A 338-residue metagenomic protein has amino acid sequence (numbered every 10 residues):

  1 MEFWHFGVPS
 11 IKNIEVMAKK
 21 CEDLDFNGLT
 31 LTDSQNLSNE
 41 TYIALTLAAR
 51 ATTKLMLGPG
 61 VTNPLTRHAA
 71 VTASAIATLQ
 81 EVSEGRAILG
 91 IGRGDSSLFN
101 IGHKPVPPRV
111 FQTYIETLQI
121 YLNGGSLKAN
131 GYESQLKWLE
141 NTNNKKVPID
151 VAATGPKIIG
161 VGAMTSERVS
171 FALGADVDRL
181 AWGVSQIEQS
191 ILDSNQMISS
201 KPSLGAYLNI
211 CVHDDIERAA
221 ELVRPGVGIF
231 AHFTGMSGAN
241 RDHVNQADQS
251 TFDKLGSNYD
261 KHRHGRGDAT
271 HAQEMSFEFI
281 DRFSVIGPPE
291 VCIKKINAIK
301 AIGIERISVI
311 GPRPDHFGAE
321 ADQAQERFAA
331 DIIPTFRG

Functional and structural regions predicted by a protein language model:
M1-F6, L29-L31, M56-G60, A87-I91 (+4 more regions): Hydrophobic faces of well-ordered beta-strands that scaffold small-molecule active sites in alpha/beta enzyme cores
M1-K12, T62-A69, N143-T154, I210-H213 (+1 more regions): Active-site mouth loops of central-metabolism enzymes
M1-P59, V147: N-terminal beta1-alpha1-beta2 module of alpha/beta enzyme domains
S10-C21, A75, A153-V161, P289-A298: Short, acidic/polar
D25, A48, L79, L118 (+5 more regions): Conserved, mostly hydrophobic/aromatic
G28-A51, N63, D95-L98, G174-V177 (+1 more regions): Glycine-rich, proline-tolerant flexible connector loops at the mouths of alpha/beta enzymes
Y42-T62, T66, Y121, Q325-G338: Alpha-helix-loop-beta-strand connector modules within alpha/beta enzyme cores
K104-W138, L180-A301: An alpha-helical appendage that flanks or caps ligand/catalytic pockets
